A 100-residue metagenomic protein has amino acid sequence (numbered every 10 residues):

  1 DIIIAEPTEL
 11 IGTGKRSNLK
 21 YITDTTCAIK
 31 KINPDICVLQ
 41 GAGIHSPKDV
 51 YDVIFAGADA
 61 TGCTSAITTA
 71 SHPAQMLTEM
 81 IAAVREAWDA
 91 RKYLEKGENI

Functional and structural regions predicted by a protein language model:
D1-P34, L39: Active-site rim beta-loop-alpha module in soluble metabolic enzymes
I2-K15, A56-L77: Glycine-rich phosphate-binding active-site loops on the catalytic face of alpha/beta enzymes
G12-A28, P47-D49, A70-M80: Active-site-adjacent beta->alpha loops and helix N-cap segments on the catalytic face of soluble alpha/beta enzymes
C27-P34, F55, D59, A82-A90: Generic secondary-structure signature for well-ordered alpha-helical cores
V38-L39, G43-C63: Catalytic cores of alpha/beta
A66-N99: C-terminal helical cap(s) of enzyme catalytic domains, especially alpha/beta-barrels
